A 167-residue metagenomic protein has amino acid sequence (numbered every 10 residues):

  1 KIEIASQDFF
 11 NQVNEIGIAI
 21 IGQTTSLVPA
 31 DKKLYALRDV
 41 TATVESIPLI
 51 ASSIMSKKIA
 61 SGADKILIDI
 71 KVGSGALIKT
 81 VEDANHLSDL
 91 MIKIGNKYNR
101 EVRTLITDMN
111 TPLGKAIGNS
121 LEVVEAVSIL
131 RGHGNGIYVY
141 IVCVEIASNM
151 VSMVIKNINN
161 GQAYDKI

Functional and structural regions predicted by a protein language model:
K1-S61: Phosphate/pyrophosphate-binding betaalpha-module
S6, A84-S88, V123: Amphipathic alpha-helical segments in well-structured domains
D31-V40, D69-I78, M109-P112: Active-site-proximal beta-alpha loop/turn segments in soluble metabolic enzymes
A42, S46, K79-H86, G118: Alpha-helix N-cap and loop-to-helix initiation/capping positions
K57-G62, K97-Y98, M153: Alpha-helix C-terminal capping segments
A63-D64, P112: Mobile "lid/hinge" segments at catalytic clefts and subdomain interfaces of large enzymes
I66, I70-T107: Functional cores that coordinate and move charged inorganic groups
I94, E101-I167: A glycine- and small/hydrophobic-rich beta-loop-beta segment that serves as a flexible "lid/hinge" or phosphate-binding
